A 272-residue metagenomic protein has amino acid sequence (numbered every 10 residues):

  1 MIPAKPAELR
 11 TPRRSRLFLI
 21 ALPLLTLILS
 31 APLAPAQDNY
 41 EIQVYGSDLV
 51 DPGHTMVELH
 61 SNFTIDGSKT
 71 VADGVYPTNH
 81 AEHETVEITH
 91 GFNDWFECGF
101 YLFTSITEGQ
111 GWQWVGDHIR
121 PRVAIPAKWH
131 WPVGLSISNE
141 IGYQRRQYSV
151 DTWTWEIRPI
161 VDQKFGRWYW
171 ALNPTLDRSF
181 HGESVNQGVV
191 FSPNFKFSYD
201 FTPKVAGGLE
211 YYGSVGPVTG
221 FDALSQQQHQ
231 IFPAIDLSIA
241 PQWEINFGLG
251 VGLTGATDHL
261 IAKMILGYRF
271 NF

Functional and structural regions predicted by a protein language model:
M1-R14: N-terminal secretory signal peptides that target proteins for export/translocation
R13-L19, I125, L266: Sequence-pattern detector for short linear motifs and compositional/periodic biases rather than a specific fold
I20-S30: Bacterial N-terminal signal peptides
P35-F272: Transmembrane beta-barrel domains of Gram-negative outer membranes and organellar outer membranes
